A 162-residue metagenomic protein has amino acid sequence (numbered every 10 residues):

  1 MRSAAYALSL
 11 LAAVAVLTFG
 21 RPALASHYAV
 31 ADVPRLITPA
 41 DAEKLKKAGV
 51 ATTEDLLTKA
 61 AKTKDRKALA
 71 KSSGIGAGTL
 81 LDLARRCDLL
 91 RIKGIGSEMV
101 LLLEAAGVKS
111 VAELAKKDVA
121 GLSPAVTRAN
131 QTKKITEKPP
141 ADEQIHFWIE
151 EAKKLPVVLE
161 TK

Functional and structural regions predicted by a protein language model:
M1: Conserved binding/catalytic microenvironments
A4-A5, L10-K162: C-terminal extensions
